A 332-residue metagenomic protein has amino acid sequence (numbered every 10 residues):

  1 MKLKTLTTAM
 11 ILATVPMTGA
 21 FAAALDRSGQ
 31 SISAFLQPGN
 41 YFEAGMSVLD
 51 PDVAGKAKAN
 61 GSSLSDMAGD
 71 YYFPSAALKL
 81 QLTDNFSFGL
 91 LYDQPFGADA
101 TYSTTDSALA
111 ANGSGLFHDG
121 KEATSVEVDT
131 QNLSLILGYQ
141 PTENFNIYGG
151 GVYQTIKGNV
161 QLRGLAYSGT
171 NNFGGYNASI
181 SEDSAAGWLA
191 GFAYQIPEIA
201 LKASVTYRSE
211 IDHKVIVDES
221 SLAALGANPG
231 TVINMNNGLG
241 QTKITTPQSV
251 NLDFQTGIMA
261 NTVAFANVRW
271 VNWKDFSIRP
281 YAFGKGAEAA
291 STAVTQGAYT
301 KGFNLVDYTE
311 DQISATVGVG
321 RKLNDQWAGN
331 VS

Functional and structural regions predicted by a protein language model:
K2-S103: N-terminal, post-signal peptide beta-strand-biased segments of exported outer-membrane/organellar beta-barrel and other
L25, G55-A59, Y72-F73, L82-S332: Outer-membrane beta-barrel porins/channels
